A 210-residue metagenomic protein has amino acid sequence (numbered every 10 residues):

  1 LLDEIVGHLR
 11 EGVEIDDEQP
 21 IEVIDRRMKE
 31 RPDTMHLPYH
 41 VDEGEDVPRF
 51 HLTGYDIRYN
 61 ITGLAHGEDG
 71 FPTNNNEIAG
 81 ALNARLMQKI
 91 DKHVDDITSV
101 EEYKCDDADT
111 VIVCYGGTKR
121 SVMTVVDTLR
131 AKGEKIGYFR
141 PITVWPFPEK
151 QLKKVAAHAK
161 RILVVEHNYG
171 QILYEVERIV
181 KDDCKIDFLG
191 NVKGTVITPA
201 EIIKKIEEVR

Functional and structural regions predicted by a protein language model:
L1-R210: Flexible, low-complexity linker and terminal segments
